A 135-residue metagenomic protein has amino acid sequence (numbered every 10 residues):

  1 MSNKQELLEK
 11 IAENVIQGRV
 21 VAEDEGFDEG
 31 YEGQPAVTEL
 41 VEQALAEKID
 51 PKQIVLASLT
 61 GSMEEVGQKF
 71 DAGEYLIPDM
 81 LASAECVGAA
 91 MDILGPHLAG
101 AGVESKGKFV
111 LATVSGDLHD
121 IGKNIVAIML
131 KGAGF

Functional and structural regions predicted by a protein language model:
M1-P96: Long amphipathic alpha-helical segments
L40-Q43, F70, A101-S105, N124-A127: Short amphipathic alpha-helical segments, especially helix-boundary/capping motifs
Q53, K108-F109, F135: Structural motif
E74, D79-M80, E85, G102 (+2 more regions): Solvent-exposed, flexible loop/coil residues
L98-L118: Glycine/charge-rich, flexible interdomain linkers and switch-proximal surface loops that mediate coupling
T113-F135: Glycine-rich phosphate/diphosphate-binding loop of Rossmann-like nucleotide-binding domains
